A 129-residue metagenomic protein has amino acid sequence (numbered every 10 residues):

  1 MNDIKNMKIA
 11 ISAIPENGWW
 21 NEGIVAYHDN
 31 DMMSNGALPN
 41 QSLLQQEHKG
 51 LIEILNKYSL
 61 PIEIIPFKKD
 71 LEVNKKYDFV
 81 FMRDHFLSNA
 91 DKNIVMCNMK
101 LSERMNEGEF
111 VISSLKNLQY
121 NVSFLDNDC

Functional and structural regions predicted by a protein language model:
M1-C129: The feature marks the mature, well-folded catalytic cores of soluble enzymes
